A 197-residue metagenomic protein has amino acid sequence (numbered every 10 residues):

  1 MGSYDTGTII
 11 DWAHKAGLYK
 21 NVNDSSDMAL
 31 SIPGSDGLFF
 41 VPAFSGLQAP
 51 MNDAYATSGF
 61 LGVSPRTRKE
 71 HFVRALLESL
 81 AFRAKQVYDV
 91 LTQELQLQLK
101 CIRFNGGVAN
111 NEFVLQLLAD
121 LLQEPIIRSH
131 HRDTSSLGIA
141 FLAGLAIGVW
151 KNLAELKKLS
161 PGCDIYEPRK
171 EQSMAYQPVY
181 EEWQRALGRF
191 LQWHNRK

Functional and structural regions predicted by a protein language model:
M1-N105, A109-K197: Active-site core segments that coordinate phosphate-bearing ligands/cofactors across diverse enzyme families
